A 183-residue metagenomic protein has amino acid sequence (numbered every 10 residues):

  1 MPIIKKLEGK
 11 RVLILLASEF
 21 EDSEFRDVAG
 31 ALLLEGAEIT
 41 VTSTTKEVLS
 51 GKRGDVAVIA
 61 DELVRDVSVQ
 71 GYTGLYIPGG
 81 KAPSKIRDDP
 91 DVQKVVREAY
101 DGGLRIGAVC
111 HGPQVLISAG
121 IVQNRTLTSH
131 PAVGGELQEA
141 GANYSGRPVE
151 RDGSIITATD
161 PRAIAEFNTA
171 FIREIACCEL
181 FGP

Functional and structural regions predicted by a protein language model:
M1-G102, I106, V115-T126, G134-P183: Extended, subdomain-level signal for the structured scaffold at the beginning of enzyme domains
C110: Catalytic nucleophile serine of serine hydrolases, specifically the conserved "nucleophile elbow" pentapeptide
